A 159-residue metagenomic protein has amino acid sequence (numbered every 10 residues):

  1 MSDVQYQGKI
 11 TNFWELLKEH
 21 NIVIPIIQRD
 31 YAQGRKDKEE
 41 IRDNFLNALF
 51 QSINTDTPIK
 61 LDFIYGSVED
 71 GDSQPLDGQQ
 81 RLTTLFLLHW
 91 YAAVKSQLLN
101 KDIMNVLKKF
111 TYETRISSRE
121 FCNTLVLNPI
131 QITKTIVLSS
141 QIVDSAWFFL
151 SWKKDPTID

Functional and structural regions predicted by a protein language model:
M1-D159: Glycine- and hydrophobic-rich flexible loops that cap the catalytic core of alpha/beta enzyme folds
